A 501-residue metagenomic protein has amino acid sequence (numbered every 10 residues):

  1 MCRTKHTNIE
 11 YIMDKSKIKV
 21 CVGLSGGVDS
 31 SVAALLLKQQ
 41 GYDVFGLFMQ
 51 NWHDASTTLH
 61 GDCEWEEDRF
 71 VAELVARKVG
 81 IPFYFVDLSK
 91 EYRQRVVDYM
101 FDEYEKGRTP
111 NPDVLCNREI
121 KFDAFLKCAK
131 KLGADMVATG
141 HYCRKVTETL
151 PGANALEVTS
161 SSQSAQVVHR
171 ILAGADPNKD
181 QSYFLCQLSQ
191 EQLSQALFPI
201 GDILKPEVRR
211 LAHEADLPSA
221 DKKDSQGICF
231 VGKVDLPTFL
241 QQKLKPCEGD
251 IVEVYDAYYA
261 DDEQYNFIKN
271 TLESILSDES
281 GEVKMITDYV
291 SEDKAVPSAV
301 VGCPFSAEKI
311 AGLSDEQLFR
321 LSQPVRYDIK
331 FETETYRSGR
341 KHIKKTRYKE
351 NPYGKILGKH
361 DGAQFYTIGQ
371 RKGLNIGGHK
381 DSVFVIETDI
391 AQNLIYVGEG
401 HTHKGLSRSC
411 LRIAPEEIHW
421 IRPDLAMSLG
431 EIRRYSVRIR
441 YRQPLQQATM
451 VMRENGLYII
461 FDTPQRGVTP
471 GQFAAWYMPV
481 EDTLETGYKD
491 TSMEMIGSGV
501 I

Functional and structural regions predicted by a protein language model:
C2-Q187, L197, K205-H213, K269-D278 (+2 more regions): ATP-dependent adenylation/nucleotidyltransferase module used to activate substrates
A138-C143, T149-P151, L156-V158, S164-I501: AMP-forming adenylation/ATP pyrophosphatase catalytic core
